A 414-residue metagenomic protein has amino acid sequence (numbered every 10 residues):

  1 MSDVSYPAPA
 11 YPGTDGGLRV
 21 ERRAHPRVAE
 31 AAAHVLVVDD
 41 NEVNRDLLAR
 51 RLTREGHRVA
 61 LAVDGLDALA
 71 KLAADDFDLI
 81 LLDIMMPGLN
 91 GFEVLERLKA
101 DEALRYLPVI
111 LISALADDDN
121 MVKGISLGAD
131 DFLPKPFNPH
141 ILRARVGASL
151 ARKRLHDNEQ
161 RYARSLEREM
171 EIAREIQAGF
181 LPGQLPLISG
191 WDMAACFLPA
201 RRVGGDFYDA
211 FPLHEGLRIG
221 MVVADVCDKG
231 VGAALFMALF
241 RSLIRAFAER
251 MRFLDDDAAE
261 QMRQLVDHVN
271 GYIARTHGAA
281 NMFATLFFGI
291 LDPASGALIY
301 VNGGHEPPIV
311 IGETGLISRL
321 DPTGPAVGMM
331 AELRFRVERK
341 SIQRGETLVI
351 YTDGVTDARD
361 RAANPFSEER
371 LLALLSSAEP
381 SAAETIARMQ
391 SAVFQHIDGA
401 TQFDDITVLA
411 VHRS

Functional and structural regions predicted by a protein language model:
V43, V63-D67, N90-E96, A116: Acidic catalytic/metal-coordinating carboxylates
D46-R54: Charged docking surfaces used in two-component/phosphorelay signaling
D75-L81: Active-site beta3 strand of CheY-like receiver
M86, L98: Receiver (REC) domain active-site loop signature in two-component systems and cognate sites in sensor histidine kinases
N158-T347, D398-S414: … and, occasionally, acidic/histidine-rich disordered N-termini of signaling adaptors
S341-I350, V355-S414: C-terminal catalytic subdomain
